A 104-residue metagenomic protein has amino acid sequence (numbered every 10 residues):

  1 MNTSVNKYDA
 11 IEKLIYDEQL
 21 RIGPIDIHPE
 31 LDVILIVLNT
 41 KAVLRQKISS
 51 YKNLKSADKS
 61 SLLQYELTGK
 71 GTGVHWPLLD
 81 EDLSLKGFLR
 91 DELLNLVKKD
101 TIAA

Functional and structural regions predicted by a protein language model:
M1-A104: Motif-centric detector for short Cys/His coordination patterns
